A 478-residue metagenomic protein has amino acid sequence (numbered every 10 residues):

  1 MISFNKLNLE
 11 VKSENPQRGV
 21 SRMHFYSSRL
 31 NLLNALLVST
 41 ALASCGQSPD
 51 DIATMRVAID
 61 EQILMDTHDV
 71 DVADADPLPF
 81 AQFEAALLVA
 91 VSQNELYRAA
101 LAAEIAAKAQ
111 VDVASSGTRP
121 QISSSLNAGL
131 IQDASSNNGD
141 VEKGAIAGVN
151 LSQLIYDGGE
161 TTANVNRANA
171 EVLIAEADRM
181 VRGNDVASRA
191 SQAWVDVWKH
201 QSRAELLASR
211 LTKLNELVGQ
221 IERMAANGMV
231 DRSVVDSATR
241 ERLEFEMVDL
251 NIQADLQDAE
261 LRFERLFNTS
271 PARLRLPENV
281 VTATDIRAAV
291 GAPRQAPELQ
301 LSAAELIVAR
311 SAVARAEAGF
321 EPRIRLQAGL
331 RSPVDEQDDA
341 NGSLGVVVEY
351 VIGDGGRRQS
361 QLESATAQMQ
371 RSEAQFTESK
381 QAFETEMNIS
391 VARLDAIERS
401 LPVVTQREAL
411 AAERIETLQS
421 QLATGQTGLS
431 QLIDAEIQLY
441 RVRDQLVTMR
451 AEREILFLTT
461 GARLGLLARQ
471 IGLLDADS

Functional and structural regions predicted by a protein language model:
S3, R18, H24-F25, G46-A58 (+2 more regions): Acidic, low-complexity, intrinsically disordered peripheral segments
F4-N8, E14-N34: Bacterial N-terminal signal peptides that target proteins for export
R18, C45-G46, R182-Q295, R393 (+1 more regions): Periplasmic alpha-helical coiled-coil/stalk elements that build and connect Gram-negative outer-membrane
N31-A43: Bacterial N-terminal signal peptides
C45-R119, M229-D231, F267-R310, K380 (+2 more regions): Bacterial Sec-pathway N-terminal export signals of envelope proteins
A99-A114, R182, V186-S209, E216-V218 (+6 more regions): Amphipathic alpha-helical coiled-coil segments
Q121-V181, Q300-A312, G319-S379: Small/polar-residue-enriched beta-strand and adjacent coil segments characteristic of outer-membrane beta-barrel
V165-N169, R232-R240, L429-I437: Short, charged, amphipathic alpha-helical segments
